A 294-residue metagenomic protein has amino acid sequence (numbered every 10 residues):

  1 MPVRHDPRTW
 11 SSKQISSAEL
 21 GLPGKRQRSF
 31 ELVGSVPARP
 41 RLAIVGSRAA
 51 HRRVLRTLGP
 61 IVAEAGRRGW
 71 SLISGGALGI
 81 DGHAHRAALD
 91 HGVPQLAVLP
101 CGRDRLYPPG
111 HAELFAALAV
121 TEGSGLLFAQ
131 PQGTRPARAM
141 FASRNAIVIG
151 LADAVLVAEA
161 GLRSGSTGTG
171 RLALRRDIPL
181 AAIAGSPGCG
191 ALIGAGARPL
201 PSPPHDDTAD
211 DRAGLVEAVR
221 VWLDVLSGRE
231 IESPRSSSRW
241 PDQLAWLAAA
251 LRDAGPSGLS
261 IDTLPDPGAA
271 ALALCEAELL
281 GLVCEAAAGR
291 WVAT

Functional and structural regions predicted by a protein language model:
V3-T294: Glycine-biased, small-residue-rich flexible motifs in mid-sequence functional cores and linkers
